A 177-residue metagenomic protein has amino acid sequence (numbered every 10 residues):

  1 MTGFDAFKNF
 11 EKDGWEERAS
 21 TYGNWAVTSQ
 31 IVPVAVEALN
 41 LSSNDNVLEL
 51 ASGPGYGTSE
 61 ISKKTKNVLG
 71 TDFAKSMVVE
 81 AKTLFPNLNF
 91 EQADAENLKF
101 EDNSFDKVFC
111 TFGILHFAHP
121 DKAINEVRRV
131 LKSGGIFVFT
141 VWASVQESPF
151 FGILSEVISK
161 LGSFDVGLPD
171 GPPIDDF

Functional and structural regions predicted by a protein language model:
M1-D45, Y56-E60, M77-E80, L84 (+1 more regions): Conserved class I S-adenosyl-L-methionine
N46, G135-I136: Short glycine-centered segments of the SAM/dcSAM-binding site in methyltransferase folds
L48-L98, K122: Class I SAM-dependent methyltransferase SAM/SAH-binding core
E96-V108: A short acidic, Gly/Pro-enriched loop at the edge of an enzyme's catalytic core that lines a small-molecule cofactor
K107-P120, A143: A short SAM/SAH-binding and catalytic strip from SAM-dependent methyltransferases
F117-A118, L131-S133: Helix-to-beta-strand junctions that scaffold the AdoMet/dcAdoMet cofactor pocket in Class I SAM-dependent enzymes
K122, R128, I136-F177: Conserved catalytic/acceptor-binding region of the Class I
